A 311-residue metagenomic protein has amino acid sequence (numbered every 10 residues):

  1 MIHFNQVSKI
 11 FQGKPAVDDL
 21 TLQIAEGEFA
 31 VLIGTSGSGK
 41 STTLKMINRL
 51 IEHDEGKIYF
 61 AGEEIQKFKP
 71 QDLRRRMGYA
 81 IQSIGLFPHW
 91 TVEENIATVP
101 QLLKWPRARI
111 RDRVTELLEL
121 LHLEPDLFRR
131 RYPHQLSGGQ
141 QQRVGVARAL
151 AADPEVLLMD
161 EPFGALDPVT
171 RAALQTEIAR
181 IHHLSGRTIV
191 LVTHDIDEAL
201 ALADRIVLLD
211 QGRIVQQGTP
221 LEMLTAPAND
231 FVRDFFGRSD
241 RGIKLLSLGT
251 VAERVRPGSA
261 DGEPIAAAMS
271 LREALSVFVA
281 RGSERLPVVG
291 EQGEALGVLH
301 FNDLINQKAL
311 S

Functional and structural regions predicted by a protein language model:
N48: Helix-to-loop junction immediately C-terminal to a conserved catalytic motif
V92-Q101, R111, T115: Short helical segment in ABC ATPase nucleotide-binding domains corresponding to the A-loop/adjacent helical element
A108-L127: Conserved ABC ATPase "signature" region
H134, A152: Conserved signature/switch motifs of ABC ATPase nucleotide-binding domains
L157-D160: Catalytic Walker B motif of ABC-type/P-loop ATPase nucleotide-binding domains
Q217-G218, A226, V298: ABC ATPase "signature
